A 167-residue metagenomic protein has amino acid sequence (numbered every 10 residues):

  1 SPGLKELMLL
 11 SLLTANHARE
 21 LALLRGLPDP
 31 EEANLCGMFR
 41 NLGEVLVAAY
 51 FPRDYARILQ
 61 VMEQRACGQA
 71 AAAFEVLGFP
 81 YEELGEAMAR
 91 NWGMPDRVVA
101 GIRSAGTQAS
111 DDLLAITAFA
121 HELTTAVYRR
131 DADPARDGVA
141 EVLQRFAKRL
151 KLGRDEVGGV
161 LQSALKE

Functional and structural regions predicted by a protein language model:
S1-M8, L12, N16-R19, L23-E32 (+2 more regions): Metal-dependent nucleotide-binding catalytic modules
